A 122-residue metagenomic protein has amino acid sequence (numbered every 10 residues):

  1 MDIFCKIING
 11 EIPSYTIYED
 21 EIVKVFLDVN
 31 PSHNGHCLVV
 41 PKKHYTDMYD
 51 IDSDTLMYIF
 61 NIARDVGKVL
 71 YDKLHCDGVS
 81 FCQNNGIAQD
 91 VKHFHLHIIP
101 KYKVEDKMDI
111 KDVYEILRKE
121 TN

Functional and structural regions predicted by a protein language model:
M1-N122: HIT superfamily nucleotide-processing domains
